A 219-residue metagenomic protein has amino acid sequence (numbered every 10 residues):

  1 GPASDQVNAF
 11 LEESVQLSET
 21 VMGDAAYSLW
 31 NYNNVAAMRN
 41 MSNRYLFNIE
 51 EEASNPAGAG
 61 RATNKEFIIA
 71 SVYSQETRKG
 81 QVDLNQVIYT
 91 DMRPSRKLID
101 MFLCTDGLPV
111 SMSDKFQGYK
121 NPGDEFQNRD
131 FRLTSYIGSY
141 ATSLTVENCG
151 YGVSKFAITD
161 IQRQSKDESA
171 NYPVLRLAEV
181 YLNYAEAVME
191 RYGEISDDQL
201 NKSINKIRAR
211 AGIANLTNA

Functional and structural regions predicted by a protein language model:
G1-V82, K115, K120-A219: Acidic/polar-rich alpha-helix caps and helix-coil junctions
I88-Y89: C-terminal, low-complexity/hydrophilic appendages and adjacent surface loops of extracellular/periplasmic anionic
M92: Extended substrate-binding grooves/exosites of carbohydrate-active enzymes
S95-L98: Segments forming glycine/polar-rich beta-alpha architectures that bind adenosine-containing cofactors
C104: Active-site-adjacent helix-turn-beta-strand microarchitecture at beta-sheet edges that either contains or buttresses
P109-D114: Core FKBP-type peptidyl-prolyl cis-trans isomerase
